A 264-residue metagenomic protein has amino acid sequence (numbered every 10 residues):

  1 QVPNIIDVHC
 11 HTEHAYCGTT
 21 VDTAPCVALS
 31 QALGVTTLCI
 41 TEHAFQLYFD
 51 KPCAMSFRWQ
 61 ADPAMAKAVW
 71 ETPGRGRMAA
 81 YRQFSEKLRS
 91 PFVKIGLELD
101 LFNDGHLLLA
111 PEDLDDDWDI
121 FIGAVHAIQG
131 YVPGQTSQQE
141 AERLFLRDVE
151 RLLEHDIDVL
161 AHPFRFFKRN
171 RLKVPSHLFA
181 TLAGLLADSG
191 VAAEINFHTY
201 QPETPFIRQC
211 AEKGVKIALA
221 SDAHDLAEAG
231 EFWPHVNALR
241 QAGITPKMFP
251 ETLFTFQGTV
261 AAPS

Functional and structural regions predicted by a protein language model:
Q1-V8, T12, E154-D156, N170-S264: Charged catalytic cores and adjacent phosphate/nucleic-acid-binding surfaces used for phosphate/nucleic-acid chemistry
V2-E140, L226-A229: A metal-dependent hydrolase metal-coordination microenvironment
P25-L29, R77-S85, A110, D148-R151 (+3 more regions): A general structural detector for well-ordered alpha-helical segments in enzyme core domains, enriched
S30-L33, P63-A66, W118-G123, F145-E150 (+3 more regions): Glycine-rich loops and low-complexity Gly/Arg-rich segments that provide flexible linkers or classic glycine-based
G34, R89, D119, D156-I157 (+2 more regions): Residue-level detector of structured alpha->beta connecting loops
F45, N103, A110, D116 (+2 more regions): Divalent metal-binding pocket/active-site signature
K51, K67, K87, K94 (+4 more regions): Context-gated lysine
R58, R75-R77, R82, R89 (+9 more regions): Arginine residue identity/basic-tract feature
